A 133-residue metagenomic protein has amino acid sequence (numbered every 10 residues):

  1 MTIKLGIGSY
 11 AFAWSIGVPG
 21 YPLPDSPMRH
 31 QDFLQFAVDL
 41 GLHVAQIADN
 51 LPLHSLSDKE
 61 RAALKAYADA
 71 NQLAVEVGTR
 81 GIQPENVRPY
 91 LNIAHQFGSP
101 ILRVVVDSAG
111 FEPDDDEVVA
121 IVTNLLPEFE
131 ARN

Functional and structural regions predicted by a protein language model:
M1-I101, T123, P127-A131: N-terminal pre-domain/capping segments
H95-V122: Hydrophobic alpha-helical segments and helix pairs
